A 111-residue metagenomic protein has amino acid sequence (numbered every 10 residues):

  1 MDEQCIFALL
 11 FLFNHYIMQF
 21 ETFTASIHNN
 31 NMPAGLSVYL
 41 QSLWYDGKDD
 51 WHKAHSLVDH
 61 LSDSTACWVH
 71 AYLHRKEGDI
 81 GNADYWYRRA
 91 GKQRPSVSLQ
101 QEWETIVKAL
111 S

Functional and structural regions predicted by a protein language model:
D2-Q4, L9-L10: N-terminal amphipathic/hydrophobic targeting modules at extreme N-termini, encompassing cleavable Sec/SRP-type signal
E21-G35, S56-D59: TPR-adjacent "capping" and linker segments in tetratricopeptide-repeat scaffold/adaptor proteins
S62-D63, G78-V97: TPR/TPR-like (Sel1-like) alpha-helical repeat modules
